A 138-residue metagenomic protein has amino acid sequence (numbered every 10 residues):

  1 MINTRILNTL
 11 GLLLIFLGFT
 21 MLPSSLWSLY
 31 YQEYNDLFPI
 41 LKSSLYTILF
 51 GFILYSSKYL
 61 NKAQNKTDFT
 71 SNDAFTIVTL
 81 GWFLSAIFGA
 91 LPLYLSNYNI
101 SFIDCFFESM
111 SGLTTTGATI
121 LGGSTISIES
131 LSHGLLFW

Functional and structural regions predicted by a protein language model:
M1-W138: Membrane-proximal intracellular helices of multi-pass ion channels
